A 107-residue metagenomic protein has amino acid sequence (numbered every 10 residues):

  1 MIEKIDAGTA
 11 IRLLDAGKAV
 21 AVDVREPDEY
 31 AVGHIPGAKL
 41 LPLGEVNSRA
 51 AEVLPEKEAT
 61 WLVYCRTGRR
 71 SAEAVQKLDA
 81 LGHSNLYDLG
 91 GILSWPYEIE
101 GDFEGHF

Functional and structural regions predicted by a protein language model:
M1-A19, P27-T60, R69-F107: Rhodanese-like catalytic fold shared by cysteine-dependent sulfurtransferases and DSP/PTP-type phosphatases
V22: Conserved beta/loop motifs at nucleotide-recognition and modification sites
C65: Short cysteine clusters
